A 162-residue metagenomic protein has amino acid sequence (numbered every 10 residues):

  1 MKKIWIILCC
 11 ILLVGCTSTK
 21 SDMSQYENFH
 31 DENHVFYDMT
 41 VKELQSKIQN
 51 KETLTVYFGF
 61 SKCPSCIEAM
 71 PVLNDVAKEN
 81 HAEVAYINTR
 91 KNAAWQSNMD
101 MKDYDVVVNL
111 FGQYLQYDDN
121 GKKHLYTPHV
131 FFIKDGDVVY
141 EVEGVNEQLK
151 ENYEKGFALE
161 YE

Functional and structural regions predicted by a protein language model:
M1-I4: Positively charged n-region of N-terminal signal peptides that target proteins for export
L12-G15: C-terminal motif of bacterial Sec signal peptides marking the signal peptidase cleavage site
T17-K20: Bacterial signal peptide processing site
N33-T53: A short beta-strand-turn-helix
I48-C63, L73: Short active-site neighborhood of thiol/selenol oxidoreductases, capturing the structured segment around
C66-H81: Typically the conserved alpha-helix immediately C-terminal to a functionally engaged Cys/Sec in thioredoxin-like
A82-N109: Thiol-based oxidoreductase modules, predominantly thioredoxin-like and allied folds used for disulfide exchange
N120-E162: Non-catalytic, surface beta->alpha helical segment in thiol-disulfide oxidoreductase systems
